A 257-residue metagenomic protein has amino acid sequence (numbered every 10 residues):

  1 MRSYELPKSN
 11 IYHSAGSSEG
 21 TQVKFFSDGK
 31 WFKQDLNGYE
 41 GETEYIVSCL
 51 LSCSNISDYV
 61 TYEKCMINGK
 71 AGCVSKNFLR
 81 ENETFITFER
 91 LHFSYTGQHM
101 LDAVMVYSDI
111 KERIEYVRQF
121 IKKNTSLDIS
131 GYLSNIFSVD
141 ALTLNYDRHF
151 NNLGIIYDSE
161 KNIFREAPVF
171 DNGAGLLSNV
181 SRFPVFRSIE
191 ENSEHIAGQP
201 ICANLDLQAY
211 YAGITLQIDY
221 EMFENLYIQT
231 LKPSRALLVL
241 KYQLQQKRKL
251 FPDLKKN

Functional and structural regions predicted by a protein language model:
M1-N135, L142-N145, F150, G154-N257: Anionic ligand-binding catalytic core segments
